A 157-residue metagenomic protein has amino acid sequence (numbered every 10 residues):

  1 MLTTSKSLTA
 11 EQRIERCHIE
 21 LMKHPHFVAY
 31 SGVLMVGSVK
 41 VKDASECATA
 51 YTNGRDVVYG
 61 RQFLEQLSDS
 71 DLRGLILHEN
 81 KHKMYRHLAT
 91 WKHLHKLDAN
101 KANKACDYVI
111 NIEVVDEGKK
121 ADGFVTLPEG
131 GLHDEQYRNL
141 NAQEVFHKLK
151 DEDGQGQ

Functional and structural regions predicted by a protein language model:
M1-G74, N80-Q157: Short, functionally important secondary-structure microenvironments
